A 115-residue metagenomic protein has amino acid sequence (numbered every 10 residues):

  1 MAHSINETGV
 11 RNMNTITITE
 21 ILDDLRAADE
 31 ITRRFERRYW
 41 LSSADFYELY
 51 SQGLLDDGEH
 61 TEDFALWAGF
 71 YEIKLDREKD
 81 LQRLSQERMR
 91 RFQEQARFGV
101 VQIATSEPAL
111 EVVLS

Functional and structural regions predicted by a protein language model:
A2-S115: Extended, charge-rich alpha-helical interface modules
